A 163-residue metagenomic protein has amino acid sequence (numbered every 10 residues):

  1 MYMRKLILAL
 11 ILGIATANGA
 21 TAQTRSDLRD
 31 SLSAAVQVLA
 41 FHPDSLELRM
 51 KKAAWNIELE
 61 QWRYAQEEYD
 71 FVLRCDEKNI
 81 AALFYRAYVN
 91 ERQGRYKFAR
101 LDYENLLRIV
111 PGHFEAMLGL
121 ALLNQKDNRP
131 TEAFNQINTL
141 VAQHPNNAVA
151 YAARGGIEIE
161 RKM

Functional and structural regions predicted by a protein language model:
L46-E47, I80-A81, F114-E115, A148-V149: Helix-start (N-cap) detector for alpha-helical repeat units in TPR-like alpha-solenoids, especially tetratricopeptide
E58, R92-Q93, K126-D127, I159-R161: Register position in tetratricopeptide repeats
